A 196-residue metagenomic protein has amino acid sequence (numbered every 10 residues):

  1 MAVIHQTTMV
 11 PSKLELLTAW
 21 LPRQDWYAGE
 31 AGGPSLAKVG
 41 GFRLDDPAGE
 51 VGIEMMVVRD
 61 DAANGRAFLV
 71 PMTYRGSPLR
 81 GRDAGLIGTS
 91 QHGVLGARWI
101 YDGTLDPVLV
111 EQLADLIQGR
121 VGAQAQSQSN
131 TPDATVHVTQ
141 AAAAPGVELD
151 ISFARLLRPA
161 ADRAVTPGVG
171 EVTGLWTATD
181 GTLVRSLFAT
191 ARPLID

Functional and structural regions predicted by a protein language model:
M1, M9, M55-M56, M72: Detector for methionine-enriched segments
M1-L44, R82, Y101, V110 (+2 more regions): N-terminal domain-onset segments
S12, T18, P34-L36, R66 (+3 more regions): Alpha-helical protein-protein interaction elements
Y27-G65, D133-A142: Short, structured protein-protein interaction patches enriched in aromatics and acidic/basic residues, typified by
M56-M72, G76-L79, D83: P-loop NTPase switch module centered on the Walker A-proximal segment
T73-D196: Internal, well-folded beta-alpha domain core
